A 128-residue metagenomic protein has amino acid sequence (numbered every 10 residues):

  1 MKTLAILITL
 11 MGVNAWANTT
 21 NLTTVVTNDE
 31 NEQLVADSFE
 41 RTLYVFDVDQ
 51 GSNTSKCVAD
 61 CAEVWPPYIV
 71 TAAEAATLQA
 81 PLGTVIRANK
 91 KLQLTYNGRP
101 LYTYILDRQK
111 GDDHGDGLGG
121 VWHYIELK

Functional and structural regions predicted by a protein language model:
L4-V13: Sec-dependent N-terminal signal peptides
W16-K128: Compact beta-sheet-dominated domain cores in extracellular/mature segments
